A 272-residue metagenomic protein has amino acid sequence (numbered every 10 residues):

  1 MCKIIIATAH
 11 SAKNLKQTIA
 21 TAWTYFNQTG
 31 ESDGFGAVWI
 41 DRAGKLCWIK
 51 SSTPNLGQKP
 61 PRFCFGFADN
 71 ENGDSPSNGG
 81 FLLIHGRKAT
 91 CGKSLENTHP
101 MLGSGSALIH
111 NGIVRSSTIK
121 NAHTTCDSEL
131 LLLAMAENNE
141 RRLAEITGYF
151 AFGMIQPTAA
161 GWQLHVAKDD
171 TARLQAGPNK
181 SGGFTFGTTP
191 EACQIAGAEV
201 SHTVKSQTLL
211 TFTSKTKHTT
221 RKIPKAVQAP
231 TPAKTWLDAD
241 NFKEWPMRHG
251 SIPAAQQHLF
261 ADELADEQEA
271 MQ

Functional and structural regions predicted by a protein language model:
M1-Q272: Conserved short alpha-helical segments that host acidic/polar catalytic motifs at enzyme active sites
